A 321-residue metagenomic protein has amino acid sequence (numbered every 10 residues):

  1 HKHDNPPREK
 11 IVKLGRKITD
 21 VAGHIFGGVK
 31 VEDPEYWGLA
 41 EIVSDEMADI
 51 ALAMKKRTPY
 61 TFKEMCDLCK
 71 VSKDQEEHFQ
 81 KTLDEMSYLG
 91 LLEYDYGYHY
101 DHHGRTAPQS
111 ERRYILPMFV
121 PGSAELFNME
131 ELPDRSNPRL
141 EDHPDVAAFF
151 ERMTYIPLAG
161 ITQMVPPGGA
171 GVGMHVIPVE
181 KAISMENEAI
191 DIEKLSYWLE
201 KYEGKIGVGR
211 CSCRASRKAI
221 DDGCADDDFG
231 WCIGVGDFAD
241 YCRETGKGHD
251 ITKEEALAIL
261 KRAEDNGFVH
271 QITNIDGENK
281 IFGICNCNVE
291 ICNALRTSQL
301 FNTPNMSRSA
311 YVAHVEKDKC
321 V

Functional and structural regions predicted by a protein language model:
H1-Y36: Long, low-complexity, charged/polar intrinsically disordered regions in eukaryotic proteins
I42-A48: Short helix-coil-helix linker/hinge
R57-K70: Short acidic, hydrophobic short linear motifs in intrinsically disordered regions
S72-Y88: Short amphipathic alpha-helical interaction segments
D74, Y114, I272-N279, G283 (+1 more regions): Ferredoxin-like iron-sulfur electron-transfer modules
D84-H103: A short, conserved structural fragment
D101-Y155: Short, amphipathic alpha-helical interaction segments positioned at domain boundaries
S136-I251, T273-G277: Long, Pro/Ser/Thr-rich low-complexity/intrinsically disordered regulatory tracts in eukaryotic proteins
